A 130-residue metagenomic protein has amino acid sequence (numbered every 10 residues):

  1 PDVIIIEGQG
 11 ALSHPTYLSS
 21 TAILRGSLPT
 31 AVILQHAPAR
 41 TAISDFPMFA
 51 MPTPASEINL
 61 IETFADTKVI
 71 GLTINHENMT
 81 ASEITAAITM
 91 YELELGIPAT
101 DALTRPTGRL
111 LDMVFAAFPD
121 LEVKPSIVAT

Functional and structural regions predicted by a protein language model:
V3-P106: Conserved catalytic-core segment of NTP-binding enzymes
P52-S56, L121-S126: Short N-terminal or domain-adjacent regulatory/targeting segments
A102-R105, D112, V123, I127: Charge-biased, low-complexity intrinsically disordered regions
V114, F118: Hydrophobic "lid"/C-terminal helical patch of Rossmann-like NAD(P)-dependent dehydrogenase/epimerase domains
